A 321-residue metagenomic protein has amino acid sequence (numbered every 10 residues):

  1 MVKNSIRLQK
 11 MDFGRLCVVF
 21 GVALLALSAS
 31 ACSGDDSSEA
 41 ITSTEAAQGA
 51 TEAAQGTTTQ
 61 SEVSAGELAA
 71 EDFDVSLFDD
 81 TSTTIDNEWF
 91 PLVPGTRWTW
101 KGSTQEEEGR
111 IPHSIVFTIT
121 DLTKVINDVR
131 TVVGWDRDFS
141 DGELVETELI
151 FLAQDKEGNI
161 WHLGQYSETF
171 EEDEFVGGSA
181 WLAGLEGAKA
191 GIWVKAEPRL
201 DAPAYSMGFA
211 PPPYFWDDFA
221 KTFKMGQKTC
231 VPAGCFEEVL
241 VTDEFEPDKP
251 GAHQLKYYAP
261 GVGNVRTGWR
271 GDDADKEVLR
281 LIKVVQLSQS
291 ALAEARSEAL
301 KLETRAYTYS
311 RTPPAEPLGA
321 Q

Functional and structural regions predicted by a protein language model:
M1-G14: N-terminal secretory signal peptides that target proteins for export/translocation
R15-F20: Sec-dependent signal peptide recognition, specifically the positively charged N-region followed immediately by
L27-A31: C-terminal motif of bacterial Sec signal peptides marking the signal peptidase cleavage site
S33-D36: Bacterial signal peptide processing site
I41-S61: Extracellular mucin-like PTS domains
G56-Q321: Conserved functional acidic sites
